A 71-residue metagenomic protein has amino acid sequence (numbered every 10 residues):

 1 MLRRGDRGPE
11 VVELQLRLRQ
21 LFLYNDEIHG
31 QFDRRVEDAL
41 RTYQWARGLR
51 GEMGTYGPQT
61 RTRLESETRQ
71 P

Functional and structural regions predicted by a protein language model:
M1-G30, Q70-P71: Acidic, Ser/Thr/Pro/Gly-enriched interdomain connector segments
L16-L23, R41, W45-L49, E65-R69: Sec-exported extracytoplasmic/periplasmic mature domains
